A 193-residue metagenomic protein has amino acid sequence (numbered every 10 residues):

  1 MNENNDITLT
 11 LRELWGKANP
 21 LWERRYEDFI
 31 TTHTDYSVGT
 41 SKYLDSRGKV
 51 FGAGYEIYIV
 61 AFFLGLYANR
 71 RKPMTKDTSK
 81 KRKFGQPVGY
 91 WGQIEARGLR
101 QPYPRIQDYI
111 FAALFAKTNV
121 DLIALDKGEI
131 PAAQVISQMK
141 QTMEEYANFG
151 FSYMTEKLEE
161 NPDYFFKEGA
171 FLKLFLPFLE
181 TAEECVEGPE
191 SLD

Functional and structural regions predicted by a protein language model:
M1-D45, R71-D193: Charged, low-complexity intrinsically disordered terminal regions and linker tails
S41-T75: Short, basic amphipathic alpha-helical segments that act as recognition/interaction helices in nucleic-acid-binding
